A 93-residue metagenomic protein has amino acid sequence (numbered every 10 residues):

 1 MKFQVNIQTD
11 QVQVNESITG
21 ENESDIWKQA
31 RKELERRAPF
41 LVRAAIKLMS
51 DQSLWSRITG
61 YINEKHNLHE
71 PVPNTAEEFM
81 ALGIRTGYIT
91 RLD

Functional and structural regions predicted by a protein language model:
M1-D10: A short beta-strand micro-motif
D10, A81-G83: A generic structural signal for short, solvent-exposed coil/turn residues that cap or connect secondary-structure
V12-A45: Short, flexible N-terminal segments of the mature chain
K32-A81: Acidic, low-complexity, intrinsically disordered interaction modules
